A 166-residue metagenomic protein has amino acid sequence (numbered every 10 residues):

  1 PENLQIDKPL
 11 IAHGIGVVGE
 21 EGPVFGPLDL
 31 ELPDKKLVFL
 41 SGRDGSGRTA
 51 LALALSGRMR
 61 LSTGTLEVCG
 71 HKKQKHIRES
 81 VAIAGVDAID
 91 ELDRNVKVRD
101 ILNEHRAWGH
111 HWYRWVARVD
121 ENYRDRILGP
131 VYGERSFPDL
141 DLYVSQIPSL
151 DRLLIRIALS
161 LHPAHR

Functional and structural regions predicted by a protein language model:
E2-V18: Conserved N-terminal strand/loop that marks the beginning of ABC ATPase nucleotide-binding domains
A12-I15, P23-P33, G64: Conserved beta-strand
L37-S41: Short beta-strand immediately N-terminal to the Walker A/P-loop
G47-R48: Conserved lysine of the Walker
S56: Helix-to-loop junction immediately C-terminal to a conserved catalytic motif
L61-I77: Conserved ABC transporter NBD signature motif
A88-I155, H165: ABC-family P-loop ATPase nucleotide-binding domains
